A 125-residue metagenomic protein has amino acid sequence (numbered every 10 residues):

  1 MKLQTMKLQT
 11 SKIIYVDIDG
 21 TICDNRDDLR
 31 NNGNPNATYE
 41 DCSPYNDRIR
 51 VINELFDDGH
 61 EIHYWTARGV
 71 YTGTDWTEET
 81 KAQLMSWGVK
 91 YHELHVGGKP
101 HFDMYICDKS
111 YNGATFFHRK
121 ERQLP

Functional and structural regions predicted by a protein language model:
M1-P125: HAD-like aspartate-dependent phosphatase fold
